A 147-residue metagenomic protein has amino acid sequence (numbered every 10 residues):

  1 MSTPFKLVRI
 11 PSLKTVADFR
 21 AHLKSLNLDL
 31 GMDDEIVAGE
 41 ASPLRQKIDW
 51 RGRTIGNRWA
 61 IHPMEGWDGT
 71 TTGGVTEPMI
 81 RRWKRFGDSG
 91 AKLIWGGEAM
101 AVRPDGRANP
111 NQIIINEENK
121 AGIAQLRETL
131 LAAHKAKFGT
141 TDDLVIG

Functional and structural regions predicted by a protein language model:
M1-G147: Flavin-dependent oxidoreductase catalytic cores
